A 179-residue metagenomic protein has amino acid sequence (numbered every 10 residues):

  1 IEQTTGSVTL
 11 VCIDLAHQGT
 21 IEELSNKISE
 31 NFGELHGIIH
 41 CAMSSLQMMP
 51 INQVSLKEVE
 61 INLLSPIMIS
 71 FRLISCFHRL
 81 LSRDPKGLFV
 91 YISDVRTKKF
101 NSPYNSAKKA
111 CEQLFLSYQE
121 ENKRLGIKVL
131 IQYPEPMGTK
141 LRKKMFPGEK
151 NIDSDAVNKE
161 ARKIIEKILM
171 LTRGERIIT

Functional and structural regions predicted by a protein language model:
E2-G19: Rossmann-fold cofactor-recognition segment
T4-V8, K27-H40, L46-Q47, R173: A glycine-rich helix->loop->beta "capping" turn within Rossmann-like NAD(P)(H)-dependent oxidoreductase domains
A16-N31: Conserved Rossmann-fold cofactor-binding substructure of NAD(P)-dependent oxidoreductases
E22, M43-E58: Conserved mid-core segment of classical short-chain dehydrogenase/reductases
N26, E30, L64-P85, E120: Amphipathic alpha-helical dimer-interface segment in Rossmann-like NAD(P)H-dependent oxidoreductases
H36, N52-R72, V90, C111: Catalytic Tyr-X3-Lys loop
S44, S82-R124, Y133-P136: Catalytic loop of short-chain dehydrogenase/reductase
I127, I131-Q132, M137, P147-T179: C-terminal helical subdomain
